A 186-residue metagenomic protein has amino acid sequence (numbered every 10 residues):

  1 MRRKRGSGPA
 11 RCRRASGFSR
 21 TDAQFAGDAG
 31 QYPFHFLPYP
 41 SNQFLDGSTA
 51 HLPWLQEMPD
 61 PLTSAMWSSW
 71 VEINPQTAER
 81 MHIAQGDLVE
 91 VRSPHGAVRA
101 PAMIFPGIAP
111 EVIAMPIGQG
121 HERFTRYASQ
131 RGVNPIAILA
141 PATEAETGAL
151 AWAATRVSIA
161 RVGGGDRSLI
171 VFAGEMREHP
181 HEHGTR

Functional and structural regions predicted by a protein language model:
M1-R186: A cross-kingdom feature strongest in bacterial/archaeal respiratory oxidoreductases
